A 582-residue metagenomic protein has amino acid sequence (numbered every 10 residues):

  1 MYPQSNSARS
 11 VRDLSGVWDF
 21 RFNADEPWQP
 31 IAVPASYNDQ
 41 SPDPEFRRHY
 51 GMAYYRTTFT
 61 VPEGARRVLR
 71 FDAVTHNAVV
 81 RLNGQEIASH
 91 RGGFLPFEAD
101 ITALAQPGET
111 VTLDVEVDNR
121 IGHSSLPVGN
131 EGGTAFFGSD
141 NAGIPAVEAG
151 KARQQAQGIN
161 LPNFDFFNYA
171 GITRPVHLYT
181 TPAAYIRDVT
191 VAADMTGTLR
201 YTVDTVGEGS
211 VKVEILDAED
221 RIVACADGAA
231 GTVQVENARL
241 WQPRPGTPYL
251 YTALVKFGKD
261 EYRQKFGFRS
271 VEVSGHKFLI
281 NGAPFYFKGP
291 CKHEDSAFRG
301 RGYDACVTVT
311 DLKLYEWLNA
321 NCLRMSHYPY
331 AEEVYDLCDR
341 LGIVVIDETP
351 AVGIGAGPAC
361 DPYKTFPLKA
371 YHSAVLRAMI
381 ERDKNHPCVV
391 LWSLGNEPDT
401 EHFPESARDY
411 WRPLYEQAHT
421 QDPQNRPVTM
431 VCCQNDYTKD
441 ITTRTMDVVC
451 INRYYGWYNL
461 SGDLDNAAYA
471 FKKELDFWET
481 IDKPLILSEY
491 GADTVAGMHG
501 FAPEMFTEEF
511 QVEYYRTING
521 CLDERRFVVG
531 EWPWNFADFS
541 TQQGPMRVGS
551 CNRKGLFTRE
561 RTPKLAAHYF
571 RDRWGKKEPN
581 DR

Functional and structural regions predicted by a protein language model:
M1-E332, L337, L341-V345, V375 (+7 more regions): Secreted/periplasmic carbohydrate-active enzymes, especially glycoside hydrolases
N6-G16, F20-F22, Q157, F164-G171 (+6 more regions): Substrate-binding clefts and catalytic carboxylate motifs of secreted carbohydrate-active enzymes
T75, E272, P329-A331, A351-G353 (+5 more regions): Active-site-proximal loop/turn and secondary-structure-junction residues that shape catalytic pockets, frequently
G93, L161-D165, H293-C306, L318-S326 (+5 more regions): The substrate-binding groove and active-site-proximal loops of carbohydrate-active enzymes, especially glycoside
V117, G289, H327, D347-T349 (+5 more regions): A cross-domain feature marking catalytic cores of carbohydrate-active enzymes and several ubiquitous metabolic/repair
G129-N130, L337-L341, C360-T365, K369 (+3 more regions): Short low-complexity, flexible loop/linker segments enriched in glycine and/or proline with clustered acidic
E272-H276, E332-Y335, Y363, P367-E381 (+3 more regions): Alpha-helical scaffolding within the catalytic cores of extracellular/periplasmic polymer-degrading hydrolases
G342-V344, P350, N425-P427, P484: Proline-centered loop/turn at the N-terminus of a beta-strand
